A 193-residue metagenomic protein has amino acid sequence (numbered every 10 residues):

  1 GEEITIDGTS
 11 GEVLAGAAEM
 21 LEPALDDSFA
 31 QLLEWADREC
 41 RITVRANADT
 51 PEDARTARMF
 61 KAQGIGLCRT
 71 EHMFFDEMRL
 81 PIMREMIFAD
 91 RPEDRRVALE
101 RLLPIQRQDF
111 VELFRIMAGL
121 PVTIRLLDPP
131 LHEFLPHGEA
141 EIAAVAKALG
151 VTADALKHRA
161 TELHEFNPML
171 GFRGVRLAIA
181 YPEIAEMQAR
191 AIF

Functional and structural regions predicted by a protein language model:
G1: Conformationally flexible catalytic loops at phosphate/diphosphate-handling active centers
E12-V13, M59: Intrinsic disorder/low-structure terminal segments
L14-A30: Short, compositionally biased
L25-F193: Conserved alpha/beta-domain cores
